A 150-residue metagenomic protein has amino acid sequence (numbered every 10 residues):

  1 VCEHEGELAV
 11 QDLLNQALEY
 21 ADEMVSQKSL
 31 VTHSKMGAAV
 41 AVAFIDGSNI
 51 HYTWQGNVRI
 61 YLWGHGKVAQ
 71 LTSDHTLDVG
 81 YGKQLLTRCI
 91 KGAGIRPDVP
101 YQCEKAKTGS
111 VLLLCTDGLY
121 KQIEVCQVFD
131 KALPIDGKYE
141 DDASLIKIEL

Functional and structural regions predicted by a protein language model:
V1-L150: PP2C/PPM-type serine/threonine phosphatase catalytic domain
